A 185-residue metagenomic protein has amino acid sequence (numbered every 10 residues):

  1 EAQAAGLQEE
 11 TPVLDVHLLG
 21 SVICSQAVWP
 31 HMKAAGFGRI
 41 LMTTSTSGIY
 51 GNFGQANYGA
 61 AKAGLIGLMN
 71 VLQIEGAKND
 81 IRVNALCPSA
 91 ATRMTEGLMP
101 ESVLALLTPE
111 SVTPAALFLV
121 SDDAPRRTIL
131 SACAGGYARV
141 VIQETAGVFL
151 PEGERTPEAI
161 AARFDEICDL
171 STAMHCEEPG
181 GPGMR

Functional and structural regions predicted by a protein language model:
E1, M32-K33, Y50-G54, G76-A77: Flexible, glycine/small-residue catalytic loop immediately N-terminal to the helix bearing the conserved Tyr-Lys
E1-T11, G54-N57, E96, P100 (+1 more regions): Conserved mid-core segment of classical short-chain dehydrogenase/reductases
Q3-V22, F37, L41, L65: Catalytic Tyr-X3-Lys loop
S25, A61: Active-site helix of classical SDR
A27-G36, D122: A short helix-coil junction within the Rossmann-fold of NAD(P)-dependent oxidoreductases
S45: Residue(s) in the substrate-gating loop at a strand-loop-helix junction that position the organic substrate next
Y50, I66, V71-I81, D122-A124: Active-site-adjacent segment of SDR/Rossmann-fold oxidoreductases
A85, V103-R185: C-terminal helical subdomain
